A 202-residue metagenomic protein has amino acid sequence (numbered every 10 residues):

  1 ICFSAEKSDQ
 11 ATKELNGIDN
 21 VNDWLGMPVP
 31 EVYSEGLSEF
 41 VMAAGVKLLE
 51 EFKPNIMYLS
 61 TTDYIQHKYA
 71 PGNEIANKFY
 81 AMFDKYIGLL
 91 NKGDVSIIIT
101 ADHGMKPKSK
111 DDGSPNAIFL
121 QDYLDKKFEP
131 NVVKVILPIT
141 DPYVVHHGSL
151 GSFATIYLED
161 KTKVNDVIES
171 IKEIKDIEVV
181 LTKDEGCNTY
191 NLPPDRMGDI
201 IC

Functional and structural regions predicted by a protein language model:
I1-A70, H146-G148, S152, L158 (+2 more regions): His/Asp/Glu-rich, glycine-adjacent segments that coordinate divalent cations and/or stabilize oxyanion chemistry on
C2-E31, N77-K85, A117-L137: Acidic, His- and aromatic-enriched active-site or binding-groove loops in soluble protein domains that engage sugars
E39-M42, V46, Y80-N91: Short, hydrophobic/amphipathic alpha-helical packing segments that form internal helix faces or helix-helix interfaces
H67-A70, E74, K85, G93-I201: Secreted, luminal/periplasmic, and some membrane-associated catalytic domains that remodel anionic oxygen-ester
